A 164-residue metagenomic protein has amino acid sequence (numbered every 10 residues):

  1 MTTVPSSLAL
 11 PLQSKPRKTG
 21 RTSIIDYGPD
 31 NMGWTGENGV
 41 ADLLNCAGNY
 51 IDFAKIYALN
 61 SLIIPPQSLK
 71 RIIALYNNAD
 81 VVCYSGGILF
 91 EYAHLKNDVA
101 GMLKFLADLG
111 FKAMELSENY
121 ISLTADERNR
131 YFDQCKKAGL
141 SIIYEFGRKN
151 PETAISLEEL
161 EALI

Functional and structural regions predicted by a protein language model:
M1-I73: Conserved N-terminal beta1-alpha1 strand-loop-helix module at the mouth
K18-R21, A79-I88, K137-T153: Short beta-strand/loop segments at the ligand-binding rim of alpha/beta enzyme cores
G36-N38, L62-L75, Y92-G101, E118-L140 (+1 more regions): Active-site-adjacent beta->alpha loops and helix N-cap segments on the catalytic face of soluble alpha/beta enzymes
L44-A47, A107, I164: Non-catalytic positions within long, well-ordered alpha-helices that form the structural scaffold/packing of enzyme
Y50-I51, D80-V81, A107-A113, K136-S141: Glycine-enriched alpha-helix->loop->beta-strand junction motifs that scaffold or abut catalytic
A54, Y76, L106: Conserved, mostly hydrophobic/aromatic
K55-I63, G86-A93, L103-K104, F111-A125 (+3 more regions): Catalytic beta/alpha-barrel core
E159-L163: Conserved catalytic or regulatory cores that recognize and/or transform ribose-phosphate-containing ligands
